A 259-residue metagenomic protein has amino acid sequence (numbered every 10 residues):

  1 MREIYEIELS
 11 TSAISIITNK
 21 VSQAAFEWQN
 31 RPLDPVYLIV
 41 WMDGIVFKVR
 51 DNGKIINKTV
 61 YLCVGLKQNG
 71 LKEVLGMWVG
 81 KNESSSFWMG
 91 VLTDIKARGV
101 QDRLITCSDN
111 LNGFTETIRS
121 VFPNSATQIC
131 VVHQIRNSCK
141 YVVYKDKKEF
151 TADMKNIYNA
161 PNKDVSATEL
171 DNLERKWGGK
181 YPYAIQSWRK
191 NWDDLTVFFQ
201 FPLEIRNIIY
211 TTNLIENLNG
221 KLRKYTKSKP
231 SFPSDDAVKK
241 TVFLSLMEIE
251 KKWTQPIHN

Functional and structural regions predicted by a protein language model:
E3-T11, I16-S108, N112, E116 (+3 more regions): RNase H-like nuclease fold core
S15-T18, T115, T151, N219 (+1 more regions): Hydrophobic face of alpha-helices
S84-W88, K147, D235: Short, charged, low-complexity patches
F122-K140: Inter-helix linker motif
P123, N156-N259: Acidic/histidine-rich catalytic cores and adjacent linkers of DNA breakage/strand-transfer/modification proteins
N137-P161: Conserved phosphate-handling catalytic cores of large alpha/beta enzymes
